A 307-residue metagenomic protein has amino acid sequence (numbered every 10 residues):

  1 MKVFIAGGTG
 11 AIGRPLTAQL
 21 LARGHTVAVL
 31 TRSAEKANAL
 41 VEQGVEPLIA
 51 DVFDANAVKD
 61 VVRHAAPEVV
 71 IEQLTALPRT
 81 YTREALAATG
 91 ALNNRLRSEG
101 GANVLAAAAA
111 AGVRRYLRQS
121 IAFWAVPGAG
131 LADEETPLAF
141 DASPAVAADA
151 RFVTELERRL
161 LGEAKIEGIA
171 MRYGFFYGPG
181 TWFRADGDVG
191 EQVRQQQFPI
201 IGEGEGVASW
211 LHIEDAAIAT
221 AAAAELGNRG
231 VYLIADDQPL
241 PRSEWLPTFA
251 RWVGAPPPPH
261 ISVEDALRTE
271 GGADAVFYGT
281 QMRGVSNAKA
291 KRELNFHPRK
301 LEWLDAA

Functional and structural regions predicted by a protein language model:
V3-H25: N-terminal Rossmann NAD(P)H-binding glycine-rich loop of SDR-like oxidoreductase domains
P15, A217-D274: Mid/C-terminal beta-alpha module of Rossmann-like enzyme folds, strongest in SDR-family dehydrogenases/epimerases
R32-E99: NAD(P)H-binding glycine-rich loop region in Rossmannoid oxidoreductase-like domains and their noncatalytic homologs
E46, A50, D274-A307: C-terminal amphipathic/interface module of NAD(P)-dependent oxidoreductases and related NAD-binding regulators
Y81-V146: Conserved Rossmann-fold NAD(P)-dependent oxidoreductase catalytic core, especially the SDR/UDP-sugar
R115, S120-I121, E155-P179: Conserved beta-loop-beta element that borders a ligand/cofactor-binding pocket
P144-D149, G174-W182, G202-E214: Glycine-rich "substrate-gating" loop/helix at the edge of Rossmann-like oxidoreductase active sites
V189-P199, E203-P239: Alpha-helical substrate-binding/gating segment
